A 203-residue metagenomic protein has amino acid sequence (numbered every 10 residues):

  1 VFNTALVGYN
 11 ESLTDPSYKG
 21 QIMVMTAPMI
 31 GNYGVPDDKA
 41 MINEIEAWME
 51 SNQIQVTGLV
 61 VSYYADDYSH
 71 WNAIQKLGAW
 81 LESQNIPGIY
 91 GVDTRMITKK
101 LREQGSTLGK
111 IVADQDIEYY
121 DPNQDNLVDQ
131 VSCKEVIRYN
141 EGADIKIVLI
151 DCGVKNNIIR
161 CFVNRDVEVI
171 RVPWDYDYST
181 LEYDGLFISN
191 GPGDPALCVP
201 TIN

Functional and structural regions predicted by a protein language model:
V1-Y176, P195: RNA-binding accessory domains that recognize and position tRNA/RNA substrates
I150, S189-N190: Small/polar loops that bind or transfer phosphate-bearing groups
D166-E168, Y183-L186: Glycine-enriched alpha-helix->loop->beta-strand junction motifs that scaffold or abut catalytic
Y176-Y183: Short amphipathic alpha-helix with an adjacent loop that forms part of the alpha/beta core around
Y183-D184, N190-N203: Cysteine-nucleophile active-site neighborhood
